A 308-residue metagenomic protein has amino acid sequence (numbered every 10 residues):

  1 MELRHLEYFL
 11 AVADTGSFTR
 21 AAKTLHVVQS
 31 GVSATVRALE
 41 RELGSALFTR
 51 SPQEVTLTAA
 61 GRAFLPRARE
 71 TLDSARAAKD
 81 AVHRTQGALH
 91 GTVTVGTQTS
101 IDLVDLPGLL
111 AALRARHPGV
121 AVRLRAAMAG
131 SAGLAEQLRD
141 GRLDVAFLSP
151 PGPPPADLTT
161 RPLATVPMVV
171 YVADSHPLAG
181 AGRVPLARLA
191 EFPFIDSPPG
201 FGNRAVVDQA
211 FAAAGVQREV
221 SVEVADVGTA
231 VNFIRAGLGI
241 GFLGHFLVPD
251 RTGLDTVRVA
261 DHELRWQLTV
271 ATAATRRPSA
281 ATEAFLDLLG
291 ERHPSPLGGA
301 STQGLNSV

Functional and structural regions predicted by a protein language model:
V12-V28: Short helix-boundary/capping micro-motifs
E40-A59: A short LG(V/I)-centered, amphipathic sequence patch enriched for acidic residue(s) preceding the LG motif
E42-L43, F64-Q86, L109: Alpha-helical linker/hinge and terminal dimerization helices associated with HTH transcriptional regulators
G91-P154: Central regulatory/effector-binding core of bacterial HTH transcription factors
S149, A179, P193-A214, P278-L286 (+1 more regions): Secondary-structure junction motif
P155-R161, V166, G228-T275: Beta-alpha-beta core module
D157-F194: Flexible hinge/capping segments at coil-to-helix
T256-Q303, S307: A late-sequence structural motif
